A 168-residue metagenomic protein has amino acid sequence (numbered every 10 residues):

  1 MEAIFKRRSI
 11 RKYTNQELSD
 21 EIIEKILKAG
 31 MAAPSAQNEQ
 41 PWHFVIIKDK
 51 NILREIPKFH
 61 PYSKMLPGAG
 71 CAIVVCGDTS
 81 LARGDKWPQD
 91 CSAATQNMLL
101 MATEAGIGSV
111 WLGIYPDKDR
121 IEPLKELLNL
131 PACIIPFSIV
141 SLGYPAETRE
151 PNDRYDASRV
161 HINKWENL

Functional and structural regions predicted by a protein language model:
M1-L168: Acidic, surface-exposed loops and disordered segments
